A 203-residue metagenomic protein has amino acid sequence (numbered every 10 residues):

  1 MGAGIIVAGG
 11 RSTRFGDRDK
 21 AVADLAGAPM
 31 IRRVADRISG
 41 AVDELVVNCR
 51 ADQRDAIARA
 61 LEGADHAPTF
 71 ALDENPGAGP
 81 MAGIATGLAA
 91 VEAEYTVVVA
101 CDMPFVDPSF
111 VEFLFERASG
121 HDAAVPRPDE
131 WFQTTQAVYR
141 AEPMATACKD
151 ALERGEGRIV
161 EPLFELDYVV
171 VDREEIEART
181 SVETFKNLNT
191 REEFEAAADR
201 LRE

Functional and structural regions predicted by a protein language model:
G2-I159, F164-S181, R202: Nucleotide and nucleotide-moiety/phosphate-recognizing core
I176-E203: Glycine-rich phosphate/pyrophosphate-binding loop and the adjoining helix
